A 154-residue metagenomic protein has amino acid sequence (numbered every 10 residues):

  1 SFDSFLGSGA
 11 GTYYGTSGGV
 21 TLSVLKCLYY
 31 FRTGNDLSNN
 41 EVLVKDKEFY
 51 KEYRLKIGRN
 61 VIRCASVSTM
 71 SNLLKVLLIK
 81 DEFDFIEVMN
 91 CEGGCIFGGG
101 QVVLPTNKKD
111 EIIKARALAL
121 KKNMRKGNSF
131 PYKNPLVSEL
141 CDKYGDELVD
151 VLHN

Functional and structural regions predicted by a protein language model:
S1-N154: Iron-sulfur (Fe-S) cluster-binding modules
